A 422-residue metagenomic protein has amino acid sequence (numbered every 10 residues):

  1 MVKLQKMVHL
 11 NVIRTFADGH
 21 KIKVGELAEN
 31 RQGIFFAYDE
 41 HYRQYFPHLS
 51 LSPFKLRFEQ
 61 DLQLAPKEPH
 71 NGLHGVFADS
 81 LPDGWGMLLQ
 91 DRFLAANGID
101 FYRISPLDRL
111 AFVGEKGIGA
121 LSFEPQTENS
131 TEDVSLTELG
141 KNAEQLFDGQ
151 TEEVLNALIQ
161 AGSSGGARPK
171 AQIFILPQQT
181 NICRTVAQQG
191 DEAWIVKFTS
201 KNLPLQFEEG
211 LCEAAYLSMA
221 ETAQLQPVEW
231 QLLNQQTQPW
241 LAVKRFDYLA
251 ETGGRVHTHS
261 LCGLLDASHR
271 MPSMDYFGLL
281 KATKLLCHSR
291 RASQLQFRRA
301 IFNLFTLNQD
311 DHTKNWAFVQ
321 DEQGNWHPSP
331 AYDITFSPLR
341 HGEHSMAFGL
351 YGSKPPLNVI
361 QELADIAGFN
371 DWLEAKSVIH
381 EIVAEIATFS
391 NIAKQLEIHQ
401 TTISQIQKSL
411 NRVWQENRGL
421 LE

Functional and structural regions predicted by a protein language model:
M1-T313, A317-E422: Phosphate/dinucleotide-binding and metal-coordinating scaffold of catalytic cores in nucleotide-dependent enzymes
